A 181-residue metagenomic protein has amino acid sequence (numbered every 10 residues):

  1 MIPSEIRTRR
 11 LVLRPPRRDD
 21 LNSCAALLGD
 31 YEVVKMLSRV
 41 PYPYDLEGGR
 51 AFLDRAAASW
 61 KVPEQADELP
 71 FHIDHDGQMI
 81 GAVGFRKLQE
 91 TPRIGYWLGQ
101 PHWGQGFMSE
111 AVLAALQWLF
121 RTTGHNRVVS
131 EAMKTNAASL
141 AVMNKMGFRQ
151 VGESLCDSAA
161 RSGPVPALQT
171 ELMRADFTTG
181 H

Functional and structural regions predicted by a protein language model:
M1-E32, P70-H181: Acyl-donor (CoA/ACP) binding surface of acyl/acetyltransferases
M1-T8, P41-Y44, E64: Short charge-dense sequence patches
V34-A56: Conserved GNAT-fold acetyl-CoA-binding loop/helix
K35-L37, P41, W60, H102 (+1 more regions): Short amphipathic alpha-helical interaction patches enriched in hydrophobic/aromatic residues with interspersed Lys/Arg
R55-F71: A short helix-loop-beta-strand connector motif used in the catalytic cores of GNAT acetyltransferases and, in some
